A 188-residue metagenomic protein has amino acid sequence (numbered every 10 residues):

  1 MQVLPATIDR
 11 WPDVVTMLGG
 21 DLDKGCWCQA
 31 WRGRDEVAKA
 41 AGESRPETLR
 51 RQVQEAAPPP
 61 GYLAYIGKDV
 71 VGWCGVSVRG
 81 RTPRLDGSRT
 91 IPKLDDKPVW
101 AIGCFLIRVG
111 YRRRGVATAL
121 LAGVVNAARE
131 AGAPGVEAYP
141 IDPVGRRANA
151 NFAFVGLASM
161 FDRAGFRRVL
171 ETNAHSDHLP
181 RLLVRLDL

Functional and structural regions predicted by a protein language model:
M1, P12-T16, D35-E43, E47-L49 (+2 more regions): Charge-dense, helix-prone N-terminal extensions
Q2-G20, K24-G25: A short beta-loop-alpha structural element at the N-terminal edge of CoA-dependent acyl/N-acetyltransferase catalytic
C26-G61, E171: Active-site rim helix/loop that mediates acceptor-substrate recognition in acyltransferases
A56, Y65, D69-R112, A148-V155: Conserved acyl-donor/pantetheine-binding loop and adjacent beta-alpha core of acyl/acetyltransferases and related
P60-Y62, P98-W100, H178-V184: Short beta-strand micro-motifs in enzyme catalytic cores
C104-I107, R113-E130: Conserved acetyl-CoA-binding loop-helix of GNAT-fold acetyltransferases
L121, A128-F152: Conserved GNAT acetyl-CoA-binding A-motif
N151-A164, L170-L188: C-terminal "cap" of GNAT-fold acetyltransferases
